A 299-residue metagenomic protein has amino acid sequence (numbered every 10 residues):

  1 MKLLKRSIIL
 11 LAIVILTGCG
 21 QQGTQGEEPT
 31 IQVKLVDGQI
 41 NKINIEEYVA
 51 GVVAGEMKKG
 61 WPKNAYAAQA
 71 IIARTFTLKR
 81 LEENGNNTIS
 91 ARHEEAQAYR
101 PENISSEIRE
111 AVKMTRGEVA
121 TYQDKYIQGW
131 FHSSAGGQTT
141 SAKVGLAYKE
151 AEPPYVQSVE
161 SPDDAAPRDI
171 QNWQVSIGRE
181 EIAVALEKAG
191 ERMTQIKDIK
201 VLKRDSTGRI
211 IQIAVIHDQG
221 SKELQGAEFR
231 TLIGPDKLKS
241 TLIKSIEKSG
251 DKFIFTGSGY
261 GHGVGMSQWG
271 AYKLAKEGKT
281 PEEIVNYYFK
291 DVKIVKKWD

Functional and structural regions predicted by a protein language model:
M1-D299: Conserved, single-site charged/polar hotspot
